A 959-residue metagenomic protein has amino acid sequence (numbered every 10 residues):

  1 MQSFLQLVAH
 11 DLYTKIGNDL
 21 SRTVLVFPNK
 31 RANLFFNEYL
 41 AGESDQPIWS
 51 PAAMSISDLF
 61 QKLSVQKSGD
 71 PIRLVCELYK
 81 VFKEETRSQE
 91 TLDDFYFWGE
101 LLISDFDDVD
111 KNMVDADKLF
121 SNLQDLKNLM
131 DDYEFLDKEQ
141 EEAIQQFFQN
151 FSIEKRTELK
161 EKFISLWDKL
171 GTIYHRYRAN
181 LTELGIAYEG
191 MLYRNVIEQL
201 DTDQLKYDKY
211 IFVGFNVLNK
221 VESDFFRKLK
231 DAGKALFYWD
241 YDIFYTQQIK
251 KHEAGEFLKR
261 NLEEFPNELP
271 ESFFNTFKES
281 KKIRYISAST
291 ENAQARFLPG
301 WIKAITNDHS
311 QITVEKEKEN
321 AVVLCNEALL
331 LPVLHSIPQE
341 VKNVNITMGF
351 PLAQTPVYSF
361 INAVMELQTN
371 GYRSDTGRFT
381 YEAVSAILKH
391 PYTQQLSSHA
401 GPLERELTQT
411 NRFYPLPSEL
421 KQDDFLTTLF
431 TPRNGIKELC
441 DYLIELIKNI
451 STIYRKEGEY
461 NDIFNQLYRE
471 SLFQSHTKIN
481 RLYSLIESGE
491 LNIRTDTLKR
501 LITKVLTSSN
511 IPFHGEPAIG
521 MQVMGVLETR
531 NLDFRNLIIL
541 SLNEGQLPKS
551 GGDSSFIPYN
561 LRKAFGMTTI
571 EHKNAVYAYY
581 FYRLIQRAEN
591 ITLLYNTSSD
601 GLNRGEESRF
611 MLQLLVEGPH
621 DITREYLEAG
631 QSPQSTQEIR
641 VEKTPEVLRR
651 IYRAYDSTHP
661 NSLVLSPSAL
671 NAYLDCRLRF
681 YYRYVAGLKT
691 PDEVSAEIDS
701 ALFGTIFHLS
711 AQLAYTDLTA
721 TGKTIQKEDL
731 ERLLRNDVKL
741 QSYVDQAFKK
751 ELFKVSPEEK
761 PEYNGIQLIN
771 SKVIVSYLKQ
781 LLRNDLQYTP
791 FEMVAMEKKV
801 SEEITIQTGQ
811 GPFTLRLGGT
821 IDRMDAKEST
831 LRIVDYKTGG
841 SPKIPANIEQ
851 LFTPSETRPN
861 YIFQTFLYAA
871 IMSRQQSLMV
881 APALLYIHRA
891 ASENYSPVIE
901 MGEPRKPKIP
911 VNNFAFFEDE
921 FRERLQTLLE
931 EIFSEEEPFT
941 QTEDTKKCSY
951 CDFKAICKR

Functional and structural regions predicted by a protein language model:
M1-N560, P619-R624, F703, D717-V775 (+2 more regions): Nucleic acid-machinery interaction/catalytic patches
G17, D45-Q46, Q586, M872-L878: Arginine/glycine-rich "motif VI" loop of SF2 helicases in the C-terminal RecA-like domain
S57, F215, D242, L527 (+6 more regions): Anionic group-transfer/hydrolysis microenvironments
Y392, M567-G618, Y868, L925-F953: C-terminal accessory regions
I538, G601, E638-R959: RecB-family 4Fe-4S metal-dependent nuclease core
Y559-V576, T853-E856: E2/UBC-UEV (E2-variant) core
E606-E642: Helicase C-terminal subdomain and adjacent C-terminal extension
